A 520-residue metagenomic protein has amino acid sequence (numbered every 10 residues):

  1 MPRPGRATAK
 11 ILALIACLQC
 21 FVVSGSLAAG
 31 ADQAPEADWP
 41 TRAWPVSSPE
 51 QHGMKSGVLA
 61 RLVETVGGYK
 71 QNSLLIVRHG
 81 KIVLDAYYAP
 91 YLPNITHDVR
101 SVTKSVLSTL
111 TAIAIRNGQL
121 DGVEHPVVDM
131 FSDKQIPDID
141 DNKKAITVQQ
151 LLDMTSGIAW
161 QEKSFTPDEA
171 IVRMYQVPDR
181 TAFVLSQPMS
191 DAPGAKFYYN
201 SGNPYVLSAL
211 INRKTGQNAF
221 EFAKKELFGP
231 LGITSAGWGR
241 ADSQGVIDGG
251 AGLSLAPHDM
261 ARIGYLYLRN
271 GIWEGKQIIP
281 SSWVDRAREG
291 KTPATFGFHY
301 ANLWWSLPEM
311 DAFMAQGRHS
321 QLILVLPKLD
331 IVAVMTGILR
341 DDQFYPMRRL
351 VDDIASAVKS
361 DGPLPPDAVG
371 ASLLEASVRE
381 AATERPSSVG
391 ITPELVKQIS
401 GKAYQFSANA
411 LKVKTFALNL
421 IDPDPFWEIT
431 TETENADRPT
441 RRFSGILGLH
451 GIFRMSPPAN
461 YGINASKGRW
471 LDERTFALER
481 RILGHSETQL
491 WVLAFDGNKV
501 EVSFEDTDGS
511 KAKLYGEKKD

Functional and structural regions predicted by a protein language model:
I11-S24: Bacterial N-terminal signal peptides
R61-L92, V123, D330-A333: A short, well-structured edge-of-sheet supersecondary motif
G80, H97-V123, L151, L207-I211 (+1 more regions): Active-site SXXK
P93-N94, K163-G252: Catalytic-site signature segments of enzymes, centered on catalytic residues
D98, N117-I158, S186, T215-A251 (+1 more regions): Active-site helix/loop module of the DD-peptidase/beta-lactamase fold, centered on the serine-lysine SxxK catalytic
N203-L210, G249-I272, Q321-I338, L350: Active-site-proximal alpha-helical segments within enzyme catalytic domains
S235-G237, S281-M335: Active-site Gly/Thr loop motif
P366-D520: Peripheral terminal and inter-domain segments
